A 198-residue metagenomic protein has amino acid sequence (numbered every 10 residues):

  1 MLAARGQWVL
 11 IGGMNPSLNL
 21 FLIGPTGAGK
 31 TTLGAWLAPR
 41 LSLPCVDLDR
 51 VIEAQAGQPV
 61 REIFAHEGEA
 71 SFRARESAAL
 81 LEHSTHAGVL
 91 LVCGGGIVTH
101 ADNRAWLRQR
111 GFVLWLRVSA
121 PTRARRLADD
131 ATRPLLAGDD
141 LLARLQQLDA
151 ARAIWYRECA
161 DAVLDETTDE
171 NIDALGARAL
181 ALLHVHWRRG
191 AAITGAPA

Functional and structural regions predicted by a protein language model:
W8-N15, W36, R40, F112 (+1 more regions): NTP-dependent small-molecule kinase module
L22: Hydrophobic anchor at the beta1->P-loop junction of P-loop NTPases
P25: P-loop (Walker A) phosphate-binding loop of NTP-binding proteins
K30: Conserved lysine of the Walker
L33: Hydrophobic positions on the alpha1 helix immediately C-terminal to the Walker A/P-loop
P39-L48: Post-Walker A helix-loop "phosphate-sensing" segment adjacent to the P-loop in P-loop NTPases
D47-R108, T132-R133, Q146: ATP-dependent small-molecule kinase phosphotransfer cores that center on conserved nucleotide phosphate-binding segments
Q109-I154: A glycine- and Lys/Arg-enriched "phosphate-lid" helix/loop adjacent to the NTP-binding pocket of small-molecule kinases
